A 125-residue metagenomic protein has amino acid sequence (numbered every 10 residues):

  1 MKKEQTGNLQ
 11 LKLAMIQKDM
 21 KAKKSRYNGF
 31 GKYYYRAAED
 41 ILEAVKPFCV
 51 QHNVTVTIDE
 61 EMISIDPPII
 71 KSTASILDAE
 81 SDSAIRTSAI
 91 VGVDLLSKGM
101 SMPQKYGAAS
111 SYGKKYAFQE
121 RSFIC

Functional and structural regions predicted by a protein language model:
M1-C125: Polyanion-binding surfaces on beta-sheet-dominated domains and ring/shell assemblies
